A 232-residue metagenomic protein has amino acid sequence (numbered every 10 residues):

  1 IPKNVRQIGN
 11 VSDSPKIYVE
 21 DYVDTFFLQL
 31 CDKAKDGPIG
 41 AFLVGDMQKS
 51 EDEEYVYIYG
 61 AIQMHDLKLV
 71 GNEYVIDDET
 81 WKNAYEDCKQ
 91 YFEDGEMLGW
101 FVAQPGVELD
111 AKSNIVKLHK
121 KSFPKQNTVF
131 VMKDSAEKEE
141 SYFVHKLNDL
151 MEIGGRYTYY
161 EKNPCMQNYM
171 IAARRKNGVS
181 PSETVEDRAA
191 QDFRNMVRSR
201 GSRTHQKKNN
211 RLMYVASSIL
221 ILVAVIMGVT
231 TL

Functional and structural regions predicted by a protein language model:
I1-G99, G106-A189, A216-L232: N-terminal beta-strand/alpha-helix entry module and adjacent surface of metal-dependent catalytic domains
R194-M213: Juxtamembrane low-complexity tails/linkers enriched in Ser/Thr-Pro and polybasic
